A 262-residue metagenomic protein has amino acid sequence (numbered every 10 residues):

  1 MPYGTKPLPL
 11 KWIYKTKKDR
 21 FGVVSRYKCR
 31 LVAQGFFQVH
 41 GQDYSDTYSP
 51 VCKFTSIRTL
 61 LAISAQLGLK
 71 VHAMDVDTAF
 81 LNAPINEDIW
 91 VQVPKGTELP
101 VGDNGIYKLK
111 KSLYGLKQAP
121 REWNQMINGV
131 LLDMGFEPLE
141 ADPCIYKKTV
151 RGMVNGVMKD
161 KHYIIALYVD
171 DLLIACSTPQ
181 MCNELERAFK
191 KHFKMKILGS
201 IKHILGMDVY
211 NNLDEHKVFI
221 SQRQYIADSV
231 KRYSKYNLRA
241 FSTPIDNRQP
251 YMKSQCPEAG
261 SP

Functional and structural regions predicted by a protein language model:
M1-P262: Long, low-complexity, charge-biased intrinsically disordered regions
